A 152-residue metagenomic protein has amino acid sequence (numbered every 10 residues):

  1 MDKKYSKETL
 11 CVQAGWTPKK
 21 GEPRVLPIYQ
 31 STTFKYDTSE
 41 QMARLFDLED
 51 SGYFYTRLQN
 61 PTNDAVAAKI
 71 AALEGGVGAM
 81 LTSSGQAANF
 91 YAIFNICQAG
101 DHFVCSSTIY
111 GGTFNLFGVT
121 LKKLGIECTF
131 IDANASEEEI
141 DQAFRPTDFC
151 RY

Functional and structural regions predicted by a protein language model:
M1-Y29: Short conserved active-site loop signatures built around small residues
E22, I70, A88, F103 (+2 more regions): Buried hydrophobic positions in well-ordered alpha/beta secondary-structure cores of metabolic enzymes
T38-A87, N115-V119: Conserved N-terminal alpha-helix of the aminotransferase class I/II PLP-enzyme fold
L73-V77, C97-G100, P146: Short helix-loop-beta connector
N95-T113, D132: Conserved PLP-anchoring active-site segment centered on the Schiff-base-forming lysine
G112-L124, D141: Active-site-proximal loop->helix
V119-A135: A glycine-rich helix N-cap at a beta->alpha junction
N134-Y152: Active-site phosphate-binding strand-loop segment of PLP-dependent enzymes
